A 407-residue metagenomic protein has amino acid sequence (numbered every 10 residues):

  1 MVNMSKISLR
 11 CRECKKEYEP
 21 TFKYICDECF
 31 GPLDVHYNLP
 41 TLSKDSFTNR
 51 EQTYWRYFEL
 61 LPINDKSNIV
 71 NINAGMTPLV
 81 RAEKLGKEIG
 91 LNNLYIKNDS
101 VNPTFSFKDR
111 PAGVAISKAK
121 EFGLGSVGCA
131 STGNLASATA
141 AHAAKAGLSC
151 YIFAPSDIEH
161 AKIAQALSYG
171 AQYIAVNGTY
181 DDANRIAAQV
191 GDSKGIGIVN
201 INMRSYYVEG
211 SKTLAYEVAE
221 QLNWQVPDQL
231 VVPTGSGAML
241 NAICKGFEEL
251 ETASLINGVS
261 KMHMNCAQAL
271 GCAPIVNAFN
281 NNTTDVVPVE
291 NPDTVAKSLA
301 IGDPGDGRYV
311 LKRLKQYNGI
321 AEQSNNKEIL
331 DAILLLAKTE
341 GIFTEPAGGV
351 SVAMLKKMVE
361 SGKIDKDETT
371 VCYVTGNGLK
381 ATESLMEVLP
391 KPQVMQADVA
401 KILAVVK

Functional and structural regions predicted by a protein language model:
M1-K407: PLP-dependent amino-acid enzyme catalytic core
